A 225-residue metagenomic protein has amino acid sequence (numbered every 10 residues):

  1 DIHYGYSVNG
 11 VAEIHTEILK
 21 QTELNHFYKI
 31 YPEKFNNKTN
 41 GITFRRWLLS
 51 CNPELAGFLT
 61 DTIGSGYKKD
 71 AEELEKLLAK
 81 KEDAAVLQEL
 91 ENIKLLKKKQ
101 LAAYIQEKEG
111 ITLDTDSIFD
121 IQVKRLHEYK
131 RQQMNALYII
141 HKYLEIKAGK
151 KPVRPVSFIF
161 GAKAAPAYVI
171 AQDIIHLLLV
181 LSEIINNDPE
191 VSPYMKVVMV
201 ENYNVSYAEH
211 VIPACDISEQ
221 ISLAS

Functional and structural regions predicted by a protein language model:
D1-S225: Catalytic cores of carbohydrate-active enzymes across secretory and cytosolic contexts
